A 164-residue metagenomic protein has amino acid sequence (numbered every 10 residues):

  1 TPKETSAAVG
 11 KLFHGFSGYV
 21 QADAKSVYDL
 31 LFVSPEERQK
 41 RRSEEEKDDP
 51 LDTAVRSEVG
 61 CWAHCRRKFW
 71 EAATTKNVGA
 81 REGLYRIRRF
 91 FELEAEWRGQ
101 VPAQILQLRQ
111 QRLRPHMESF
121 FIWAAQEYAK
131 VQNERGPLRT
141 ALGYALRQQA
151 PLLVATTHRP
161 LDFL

Functional and structural regions predicted by a protein language model:
T1-L164: Catalytic center-proximal scaffold of phosphoryl-transfer enzymes
